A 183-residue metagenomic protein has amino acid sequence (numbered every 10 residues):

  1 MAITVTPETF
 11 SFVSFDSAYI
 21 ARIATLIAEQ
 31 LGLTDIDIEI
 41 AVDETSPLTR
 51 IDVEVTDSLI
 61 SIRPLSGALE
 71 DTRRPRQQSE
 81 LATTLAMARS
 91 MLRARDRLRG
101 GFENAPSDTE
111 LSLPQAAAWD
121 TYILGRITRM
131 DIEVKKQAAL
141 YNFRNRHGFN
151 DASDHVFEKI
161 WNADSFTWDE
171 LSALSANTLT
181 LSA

Functional and structural regions predicted by a protein language model:
M1-G67, G125-R126, M130-I132: Auxiliary, metal-adjacent structural segments of Zn-dependent hydrolase domains
S11-R22, Q78-A82, P114, A118 (+1 more regions): Alpha-helix boundary/N-cap detector
A68-A86: Short pre-active-site segment immediately N-terminal to the catalytic Zn-binding motif
D71-Q77, G100-S112, L124: Short acidic, glycine/Ser/Thr-rich loop/turn "cap" segments at secondary-structure junctions
L81-F102: Active-site recognition of the HExxH zinc-binding catalytic motif
D96-G100, I127-I132, S165: Hydrophobic/aromatic-lined pockets within catalytic cores
P106-N142: Post-HExxH zinc-binding segment in Zn-dependent metallohydrolases
F143-A183: Pan-zinc metallopeptidase signature
